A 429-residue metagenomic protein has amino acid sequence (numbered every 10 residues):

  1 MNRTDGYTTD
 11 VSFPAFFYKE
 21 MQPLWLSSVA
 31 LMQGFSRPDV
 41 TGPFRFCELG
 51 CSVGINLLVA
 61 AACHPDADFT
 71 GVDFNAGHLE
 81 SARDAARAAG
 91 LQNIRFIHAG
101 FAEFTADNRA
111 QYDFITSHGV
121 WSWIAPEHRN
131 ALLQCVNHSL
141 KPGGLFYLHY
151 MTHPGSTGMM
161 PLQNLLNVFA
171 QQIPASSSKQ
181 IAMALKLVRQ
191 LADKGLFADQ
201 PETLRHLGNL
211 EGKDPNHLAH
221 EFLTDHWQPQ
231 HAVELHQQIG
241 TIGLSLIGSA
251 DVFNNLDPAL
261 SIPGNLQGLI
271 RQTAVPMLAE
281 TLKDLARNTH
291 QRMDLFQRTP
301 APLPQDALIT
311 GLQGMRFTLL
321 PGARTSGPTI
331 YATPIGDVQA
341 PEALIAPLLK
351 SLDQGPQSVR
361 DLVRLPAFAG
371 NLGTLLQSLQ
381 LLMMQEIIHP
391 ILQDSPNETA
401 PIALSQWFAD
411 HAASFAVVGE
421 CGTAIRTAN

Functional and structural regions predicted by a protein language model:
M1-D107, P154-L162: N-terminal charged/capping segments associated with class I S-adenosyl-L-methionine
A106-F114: A short acidic, Gly/Pro-enriched loop at the edge of an enzyme's catalytic core that lines a small-molecule cofactor
D113-E127: A short SAM/SAH-binding and catalytic strip from SAM-dependent methyltransferases
N130-P142: A short glycine-rich, Lys/Arg-flanked "PGG" loop and its adjoining helix->strand segment in the class I
G143-M151: Conserved beta-strand signature within the Rossmann-like core of class I S-adenosyl-L-methionine
Y150-P174, Q190-K194: Conserved class I S-adenosyl-L-methionine
A175-L260: Substrate-binding/catalytic lobe of Class I Rossmann-like enzymes that use SAM or dcSAM, i.e., the mid-to-C-terminal
D257-Q272, M277-R292, F296, D337-N429: Long, charge-rich, low-complexity alpha-helical segments
